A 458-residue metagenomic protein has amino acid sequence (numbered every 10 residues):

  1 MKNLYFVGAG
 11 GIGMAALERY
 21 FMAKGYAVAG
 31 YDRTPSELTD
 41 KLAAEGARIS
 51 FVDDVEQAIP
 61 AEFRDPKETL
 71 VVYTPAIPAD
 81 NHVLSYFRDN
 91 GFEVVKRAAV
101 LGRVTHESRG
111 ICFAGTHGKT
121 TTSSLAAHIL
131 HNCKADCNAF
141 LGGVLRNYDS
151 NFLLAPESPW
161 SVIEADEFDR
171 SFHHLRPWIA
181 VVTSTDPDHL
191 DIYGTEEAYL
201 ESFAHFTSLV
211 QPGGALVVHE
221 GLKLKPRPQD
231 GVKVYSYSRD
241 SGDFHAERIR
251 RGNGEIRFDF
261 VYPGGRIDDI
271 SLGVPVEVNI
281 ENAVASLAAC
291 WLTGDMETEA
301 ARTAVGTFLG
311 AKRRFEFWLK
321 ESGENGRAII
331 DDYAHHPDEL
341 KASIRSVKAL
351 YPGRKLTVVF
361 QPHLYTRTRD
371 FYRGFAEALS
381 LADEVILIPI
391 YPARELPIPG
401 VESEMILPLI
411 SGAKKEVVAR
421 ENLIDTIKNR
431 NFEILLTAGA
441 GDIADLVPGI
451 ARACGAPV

Functional and structural regions predicted by a protein language model:
M1-R48, P66-V71, D89-F92, S124 (+7 more regions): ATP-dependent carboxylate-amine ligase
Y20-Y26, Q57-R64, P75-E220, L224-K233 (+2 more regions): Phosphate-binding loop of NTP-binding sites
R33-T34, D54, A99-V100, G221 (+1 more regions): Short, ordered loop/turn segments at secondary-structure junctions
F51-D53, K96-A98, L141-G143, V218-E220 (+3 more regions): Short loop/edge segments at beta-strand edges and connector loops that shape dinucleotide/nucleotide cofactor-binding
I249: A conserved short coil-to-beta-strand element within the FAD-binding core of flavoproteins
F258-F260: Short beta-strand motif preference
S271-L272: Histidine-centered acyl-transfer/condensation active-site motif and its immediate structural neighborhood
